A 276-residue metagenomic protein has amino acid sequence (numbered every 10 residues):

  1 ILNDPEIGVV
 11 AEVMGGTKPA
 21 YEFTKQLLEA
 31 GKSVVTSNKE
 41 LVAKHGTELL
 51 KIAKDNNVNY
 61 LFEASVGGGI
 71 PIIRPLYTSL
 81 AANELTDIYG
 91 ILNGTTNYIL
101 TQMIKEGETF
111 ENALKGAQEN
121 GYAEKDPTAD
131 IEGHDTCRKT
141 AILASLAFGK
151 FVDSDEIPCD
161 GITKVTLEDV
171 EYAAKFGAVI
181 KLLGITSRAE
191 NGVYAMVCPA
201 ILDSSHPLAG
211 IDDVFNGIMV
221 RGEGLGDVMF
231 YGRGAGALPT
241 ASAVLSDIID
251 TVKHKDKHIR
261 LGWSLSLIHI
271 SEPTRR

Functional and structural regions predicted by a protein language model:
I1-T36: Rossmann-fold NAD(P) dinucleotide-binding segment
V9-E12, V34-S37, Y60-A64, D87-G90 (+1 more regions): General beta-strand structural signal in soluble alpha/beta enzymes
P19-Y21, Q26, K39-V66, I73-L76: Rossmann-fold NAD(P)-binding glycine/threonine-rich loop
K54-N57, L61-A123, T128-D130, H134-D135 (+1 more regions): Rossmann-like NAD(P)H-binding beta-loop-alpha module
N112-G210, F215-G217, G236: Substrate-binding/catalytic subdomain of NAD(P)-dependent oxidoreductase enzymes
M219-R260: C-terminal catalytic subdomain
S266-T274: Residue-level detector of conserved catalytic or cofactor/ligand-binding positions in enzyme active sites
